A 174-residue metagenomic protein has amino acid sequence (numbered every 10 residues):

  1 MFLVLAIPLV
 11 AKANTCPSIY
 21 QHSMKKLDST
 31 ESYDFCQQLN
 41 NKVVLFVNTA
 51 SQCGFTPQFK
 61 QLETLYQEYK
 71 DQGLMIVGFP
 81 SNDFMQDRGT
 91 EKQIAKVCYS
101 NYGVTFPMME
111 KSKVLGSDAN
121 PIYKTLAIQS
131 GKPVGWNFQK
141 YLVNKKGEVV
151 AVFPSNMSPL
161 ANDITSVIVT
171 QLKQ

Functional and structural regions predicted by a protein language model:
L3-H22, L39: N-proximal helix/coil linker or "cap" segments that precede and/or mark the start of modular domains
Q21-S23, E110, L172: Terminal helix/beta-alpha structural elements that buttress the NAD(P)+-binding lobe
H22-V43, T64-Y69: A short beta-strand-turn-helix
N40-V44, K70-M75, Y102-P107, N137 (+1 more regions): Loop/turn elements at helix/coil->beta-strand transitions in domains of secreted/extracellular proteins
N48-Q52: Amphipathic alpha-helical repeat scaffolds
F55-A119: Structural microenvironment flanking redox-active thiols in thiol-disulfide oxidoreductases
P121-K124, I128-Q174: Thiol-/selenol-based redox modules, centered on thioredoxin-like and closely related oxidoreductase domains
